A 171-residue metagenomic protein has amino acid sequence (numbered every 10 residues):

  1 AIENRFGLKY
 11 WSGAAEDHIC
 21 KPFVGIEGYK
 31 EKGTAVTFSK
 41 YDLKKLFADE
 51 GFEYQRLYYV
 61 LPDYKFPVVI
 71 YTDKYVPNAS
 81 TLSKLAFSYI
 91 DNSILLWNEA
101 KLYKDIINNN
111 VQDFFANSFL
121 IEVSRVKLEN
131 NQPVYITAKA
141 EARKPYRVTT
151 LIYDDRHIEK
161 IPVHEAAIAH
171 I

Functional and structural regions predicted by a protein language model:
A1-F23: Conserved class I S-adenosyl-L-methionine
F6-W11, D63-V69, E129-Q132: Short catalytic/ligand-binding loop motif for oxyanion handling, primarily in non-cytosolic enzymes, centered on
A15-F38: C-terminal alpha-helical "lid/dimerization" subdomain adjacent to the S-adenosyl-L-methionine
K32-Y59: Short alpha-helix
Q55-N92: Conserved catalytic loop of SAM-dependent methyltransferase domains
D73-P77, N110-Q132: Core SAM-dependent methyltransferase catalytic element
S88-L120: Conserved Class I S-adenosyl-L-methionine
Y135-I171: ATP-binding glycine-rich loop module of kinase domains
